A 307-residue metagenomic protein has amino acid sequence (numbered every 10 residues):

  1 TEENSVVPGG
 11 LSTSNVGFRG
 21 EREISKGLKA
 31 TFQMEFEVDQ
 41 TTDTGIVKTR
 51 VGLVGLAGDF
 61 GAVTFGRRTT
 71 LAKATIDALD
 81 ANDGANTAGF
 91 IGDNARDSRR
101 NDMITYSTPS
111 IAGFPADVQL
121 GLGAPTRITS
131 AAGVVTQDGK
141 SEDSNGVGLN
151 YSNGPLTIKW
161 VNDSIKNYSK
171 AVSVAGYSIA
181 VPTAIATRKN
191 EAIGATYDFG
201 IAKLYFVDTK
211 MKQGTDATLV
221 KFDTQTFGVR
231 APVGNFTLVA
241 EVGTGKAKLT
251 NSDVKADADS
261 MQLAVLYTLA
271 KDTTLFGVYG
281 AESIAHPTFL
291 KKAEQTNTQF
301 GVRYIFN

Functional and structural regions predicted by a protein language model:
T1-N307: Outer-membrane beta-barrel proteins
